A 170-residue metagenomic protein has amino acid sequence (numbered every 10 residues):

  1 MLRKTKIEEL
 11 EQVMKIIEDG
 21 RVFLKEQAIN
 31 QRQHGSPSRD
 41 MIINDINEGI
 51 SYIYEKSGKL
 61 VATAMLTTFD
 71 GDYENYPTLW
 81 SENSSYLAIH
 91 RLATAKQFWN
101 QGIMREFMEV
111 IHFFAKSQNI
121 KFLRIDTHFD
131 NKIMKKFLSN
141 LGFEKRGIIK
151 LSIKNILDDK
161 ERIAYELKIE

Functional and structural regions predicted by a protein language model:
M1-K15: A short beta-loop-alpha structural element at the N-terminal edge of CoA-dependent acyl/N-acetyltransferase catalytic
R21-I43: Conserved GNAT-fold acetyl-CoA-binding loop/helix
I50-A64: Conserved beta-hairpin
M65-R91, A95, W99, I153: Conserved acyl-donor/pantetheine-binding loop and adjacent beta-alpha core of acyl/acetyltransferases and related
T94, N100-F113, K136-N140: Conserved acetyl-CoA-binding loop-helix of GNAT-fold acetyltransferases
M108, A115-T127: Conserved GNAT acetyl-CoA-binding A-motif
I125-K135: Conserved beta-strand-loop-alpha-helix junction that forms the acyl-donor binding cleft
D126, S139-D159: Conserved catalytic-core motifs of GNAT/GCN5-like acyltransferases
